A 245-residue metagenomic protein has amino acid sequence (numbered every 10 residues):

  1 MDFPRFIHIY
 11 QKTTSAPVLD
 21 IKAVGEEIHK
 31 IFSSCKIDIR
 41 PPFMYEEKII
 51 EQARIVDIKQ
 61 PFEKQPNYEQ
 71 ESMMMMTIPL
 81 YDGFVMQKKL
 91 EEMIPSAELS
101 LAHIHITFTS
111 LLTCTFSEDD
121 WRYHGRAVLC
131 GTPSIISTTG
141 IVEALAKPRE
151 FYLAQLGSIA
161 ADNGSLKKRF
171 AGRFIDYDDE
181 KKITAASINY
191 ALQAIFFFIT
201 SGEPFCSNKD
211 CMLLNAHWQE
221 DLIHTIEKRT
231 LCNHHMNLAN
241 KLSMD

Functional and structural regions predicted by a protein language model:
M1-S117: Propeptide-to-catalytic entry region of secreted or membrane-anchored zinc metalloproteases
I9, H124-K182, F198-D245: Metalloprotease/metallohydrolase-associated module, dominated by Zn2+-dependent proteases
I31, C35, A194, F198-G202: Solvent-exposed amphipathic alpha-helical surface segments
I94-P95, W121-G125: Catalytic micro-motifs at enzyme active sites that drive phosphoryl/nucleotidyl and oxygen chemistry
H105-F108, P133-I136, I141, S187-A191: Long, contiguous hydrophobic alpha-helical segments, chiefly transmembrane helices and signal peptides
T115-D120, K147-P148: Short, conserved acidic/polar surface loops in the N-terminal third of protein domains
I183-F197: ATP/nucleotide-binding catalytic cores
